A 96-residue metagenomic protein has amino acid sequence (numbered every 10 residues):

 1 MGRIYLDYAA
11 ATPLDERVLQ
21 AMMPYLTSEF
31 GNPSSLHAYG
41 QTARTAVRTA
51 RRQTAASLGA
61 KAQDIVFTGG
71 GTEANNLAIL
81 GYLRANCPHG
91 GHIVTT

Functional and structural regions predicted by a protein language model:
M1-T96: Pyridoxal 5′-phosphate
